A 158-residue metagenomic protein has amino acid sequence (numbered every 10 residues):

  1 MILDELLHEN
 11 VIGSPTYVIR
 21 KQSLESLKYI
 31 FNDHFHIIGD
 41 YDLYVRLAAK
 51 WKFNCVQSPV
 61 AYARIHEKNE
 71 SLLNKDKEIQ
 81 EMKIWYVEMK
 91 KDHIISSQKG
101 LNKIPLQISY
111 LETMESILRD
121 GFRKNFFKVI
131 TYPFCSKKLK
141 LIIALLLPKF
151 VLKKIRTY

Functional and structural regions predicted by a protein language model:
M1-K77: Conserved nucleotide-sugar donor-binding catalytic segment
Y29, V60-Y158: C-terminal subregions of glycosyltransferases and related glycan-biosynthesis enzymes
